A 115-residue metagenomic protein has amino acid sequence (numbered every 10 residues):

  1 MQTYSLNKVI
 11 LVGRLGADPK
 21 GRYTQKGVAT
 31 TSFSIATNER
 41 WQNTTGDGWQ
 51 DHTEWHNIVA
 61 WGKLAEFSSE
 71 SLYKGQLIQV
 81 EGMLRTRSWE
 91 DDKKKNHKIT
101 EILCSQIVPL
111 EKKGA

Functional and structural regions predicted by a protein language model:
M1-A115: Single-stranded nucleic acid-binding surfaces, predominantly the OB-fold ssDNA-binding core
